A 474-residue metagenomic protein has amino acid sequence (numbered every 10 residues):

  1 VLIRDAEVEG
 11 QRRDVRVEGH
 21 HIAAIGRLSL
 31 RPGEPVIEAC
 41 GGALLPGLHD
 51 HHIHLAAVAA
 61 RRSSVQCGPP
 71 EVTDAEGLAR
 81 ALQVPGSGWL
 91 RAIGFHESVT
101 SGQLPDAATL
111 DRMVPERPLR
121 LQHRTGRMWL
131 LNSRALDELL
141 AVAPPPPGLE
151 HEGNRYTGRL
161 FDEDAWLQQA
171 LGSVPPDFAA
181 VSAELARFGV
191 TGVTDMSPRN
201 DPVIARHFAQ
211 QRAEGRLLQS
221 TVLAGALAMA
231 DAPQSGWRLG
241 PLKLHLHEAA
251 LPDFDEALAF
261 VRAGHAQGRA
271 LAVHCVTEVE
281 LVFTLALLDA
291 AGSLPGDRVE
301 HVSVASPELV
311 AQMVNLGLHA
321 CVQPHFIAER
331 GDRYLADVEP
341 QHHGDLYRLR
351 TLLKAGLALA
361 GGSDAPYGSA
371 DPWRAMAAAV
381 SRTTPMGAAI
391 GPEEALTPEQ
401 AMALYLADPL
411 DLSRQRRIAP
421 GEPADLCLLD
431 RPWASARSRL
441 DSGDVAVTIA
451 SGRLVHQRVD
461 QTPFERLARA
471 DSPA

Functional and structural regions predicted by a protein language model:
L2-L217, A228, L244-R262, Q267-V276 (+4 more regions): Divalent metal-binding segments
A23-A24, A446-V447, H456: A structural microfeature
H54, G236-H247, L318-A328: Non-cysteine beta-strand/loop elements that form the S-adenosyl-L-methionine
G88, P115-R117, V190-T191, G215-T221 (+5 more regions): Short, well-ordered coil/turn segments that N-cap beta-strands
I93, Q122, D195-M196, S220-A226 (+5 more regions): A cross-family glycoside hydrolase active-site/sugar-binding cleft signature
A209-G240, A311, S442, S451: Extended hydrophobic/aromatic segments used for targeting, binding, or gating
R262-A272, V279-D297, H301-V302, P307 (+3 more regions): His/Asp/Glu-enriched, well-ordered alpha-helical/loop segment that forms or immediately abuts the divalent-metal
Q457-D471: Glycine- and charge-enriched low-complexity intrinsically disordered segments
